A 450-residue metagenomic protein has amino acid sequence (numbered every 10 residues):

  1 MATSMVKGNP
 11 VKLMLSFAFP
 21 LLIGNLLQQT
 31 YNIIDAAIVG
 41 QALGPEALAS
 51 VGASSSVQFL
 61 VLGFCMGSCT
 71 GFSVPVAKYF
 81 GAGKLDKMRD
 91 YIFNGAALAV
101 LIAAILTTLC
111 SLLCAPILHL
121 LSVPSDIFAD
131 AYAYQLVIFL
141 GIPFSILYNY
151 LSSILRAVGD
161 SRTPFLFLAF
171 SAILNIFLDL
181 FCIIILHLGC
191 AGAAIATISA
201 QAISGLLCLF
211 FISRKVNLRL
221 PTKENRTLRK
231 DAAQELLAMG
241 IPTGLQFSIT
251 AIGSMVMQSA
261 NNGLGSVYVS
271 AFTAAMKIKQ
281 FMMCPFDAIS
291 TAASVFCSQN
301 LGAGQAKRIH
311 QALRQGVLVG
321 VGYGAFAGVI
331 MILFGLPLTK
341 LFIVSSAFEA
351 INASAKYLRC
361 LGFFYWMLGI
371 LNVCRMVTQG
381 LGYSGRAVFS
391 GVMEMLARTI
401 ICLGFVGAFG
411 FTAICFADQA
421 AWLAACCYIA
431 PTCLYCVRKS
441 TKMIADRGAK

Functional and structural regions predicted by a protein language model:
M1-A18, V76-G141, I185-I241, C297-F363 (+1 more regions): Short alpha-helical transmembrane segments in multi-pass integral membrane proteins
M5-A42, S56-G71, P75, V100-T107 (+4 more regions): N-terminal transmembrane alpha-helices
S16-D35, V137, S171, A200-S204 (+3 more regions): Transmembrane helical elements of multi-pass membrane transporters/channels
L21, N25, A37, V74 (+15 more regions): Transmembrane alpha-helix boundary and packing residues in multipass membrane permease domains and related
L26, T30-A49, L118-S125, F181-L188 (+6 more regions): Helix-terminus/linker motif at the lipid-water interface of multi-pass membrane proteins
V39-F59, S125-D130, C190-A191, A232-M239 (+5 more regions): Interfacial/gating helices of multi-pass transporter permease domains
L48-T108, S145-P164, A271-G335, L368-S390: Small-residue-rich hydrophobic transmembrane alpha-helices
C69, I138-R156, P164-A172, A193-L206 (+4 more regions): Short runs within selected transmembrane alpha-helices of multi-pass transporters and secretion channels
